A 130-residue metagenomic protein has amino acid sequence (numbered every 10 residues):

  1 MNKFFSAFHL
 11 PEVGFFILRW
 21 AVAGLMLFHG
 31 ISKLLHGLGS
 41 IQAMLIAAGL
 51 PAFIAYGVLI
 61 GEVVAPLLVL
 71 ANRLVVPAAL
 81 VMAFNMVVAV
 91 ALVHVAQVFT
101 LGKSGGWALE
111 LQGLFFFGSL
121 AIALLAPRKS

Functional and structural regions predicted by a protein language model:
M1-S32, I54-I60, V64-S130: Extended, low-polarity transmembrane helix blocks
H36-G49, V76, V98: Short juxtamembrane and helix-loop transition motifs at transmembrane-helix boundaries in membrane proteins
